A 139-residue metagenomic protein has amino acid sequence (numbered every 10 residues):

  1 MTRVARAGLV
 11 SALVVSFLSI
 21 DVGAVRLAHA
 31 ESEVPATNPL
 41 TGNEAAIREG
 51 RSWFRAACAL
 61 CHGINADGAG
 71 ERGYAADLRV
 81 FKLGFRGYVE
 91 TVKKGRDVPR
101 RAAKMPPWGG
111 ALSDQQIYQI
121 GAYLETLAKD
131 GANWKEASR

Functional and structural regions predicted by a protein language model:
M1-A46, Y123-R139: Post-cleavage N-terminal segment of exported redox proteins
G8, G87, Y118: Active-site phosphate/pyrophosphate-handling residues
H29-E31, P35, A59-I64, V89: Short hydrophobic/aromatic-rich motifs at helix boundaries and adjacent loops
T41-R51, G63-K94, A111: Gly/Gly-Pro-rich "capping" loops immediately C-terminal to redox-active cysteine motifs in periplasmic/lumenal
G50, R55-I64, V92, M105 (+1 more regions): The canonical Cys-X-X-Cys-His
A69-R79, K94-R139: Axial heme c-ligation environment in periplasmic c-type cytochrome domains
